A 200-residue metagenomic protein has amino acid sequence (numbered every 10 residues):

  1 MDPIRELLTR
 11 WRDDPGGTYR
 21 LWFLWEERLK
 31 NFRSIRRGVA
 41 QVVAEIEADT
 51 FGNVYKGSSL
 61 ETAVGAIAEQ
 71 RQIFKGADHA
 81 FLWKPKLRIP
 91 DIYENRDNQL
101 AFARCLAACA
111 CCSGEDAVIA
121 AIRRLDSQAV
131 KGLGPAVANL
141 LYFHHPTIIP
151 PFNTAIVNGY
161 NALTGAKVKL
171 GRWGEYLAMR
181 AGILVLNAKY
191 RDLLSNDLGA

Functional and structural regions predicted by a protein language model:
M1-V130, P146-A200: An N-terminal alpha-helical hairpin/helix-loop-helix interaction module that forms a charged, gly/pro-flexible surface
L133-G134: Small-residue hinge/turn detector
V137-H144: Contiguous, well-ordered alpha-helical segments that form the cores/surfaces of helical PPI scaffolds
